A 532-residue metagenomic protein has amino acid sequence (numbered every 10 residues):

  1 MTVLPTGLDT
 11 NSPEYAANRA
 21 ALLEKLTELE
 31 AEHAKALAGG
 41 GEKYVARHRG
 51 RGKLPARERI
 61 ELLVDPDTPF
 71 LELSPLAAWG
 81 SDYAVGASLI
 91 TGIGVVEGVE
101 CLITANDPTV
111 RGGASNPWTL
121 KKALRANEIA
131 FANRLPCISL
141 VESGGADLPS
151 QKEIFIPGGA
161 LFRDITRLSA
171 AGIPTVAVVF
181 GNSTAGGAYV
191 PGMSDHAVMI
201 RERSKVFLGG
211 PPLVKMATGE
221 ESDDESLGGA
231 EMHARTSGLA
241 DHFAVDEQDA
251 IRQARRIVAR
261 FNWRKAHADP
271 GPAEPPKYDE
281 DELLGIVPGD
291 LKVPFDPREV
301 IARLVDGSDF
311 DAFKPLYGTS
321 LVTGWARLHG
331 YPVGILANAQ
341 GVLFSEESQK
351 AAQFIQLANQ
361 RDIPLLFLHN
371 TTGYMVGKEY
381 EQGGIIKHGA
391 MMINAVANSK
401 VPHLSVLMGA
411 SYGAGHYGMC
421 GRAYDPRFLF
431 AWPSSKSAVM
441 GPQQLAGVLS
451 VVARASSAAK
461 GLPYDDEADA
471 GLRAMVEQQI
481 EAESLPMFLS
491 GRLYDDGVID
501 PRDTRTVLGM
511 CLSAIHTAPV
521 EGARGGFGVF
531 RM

Functional and structural regions predicted by a protein language model:
M1-M532: Ligand-binding clefts of soluble mixed alpha/beta catalytic domains
